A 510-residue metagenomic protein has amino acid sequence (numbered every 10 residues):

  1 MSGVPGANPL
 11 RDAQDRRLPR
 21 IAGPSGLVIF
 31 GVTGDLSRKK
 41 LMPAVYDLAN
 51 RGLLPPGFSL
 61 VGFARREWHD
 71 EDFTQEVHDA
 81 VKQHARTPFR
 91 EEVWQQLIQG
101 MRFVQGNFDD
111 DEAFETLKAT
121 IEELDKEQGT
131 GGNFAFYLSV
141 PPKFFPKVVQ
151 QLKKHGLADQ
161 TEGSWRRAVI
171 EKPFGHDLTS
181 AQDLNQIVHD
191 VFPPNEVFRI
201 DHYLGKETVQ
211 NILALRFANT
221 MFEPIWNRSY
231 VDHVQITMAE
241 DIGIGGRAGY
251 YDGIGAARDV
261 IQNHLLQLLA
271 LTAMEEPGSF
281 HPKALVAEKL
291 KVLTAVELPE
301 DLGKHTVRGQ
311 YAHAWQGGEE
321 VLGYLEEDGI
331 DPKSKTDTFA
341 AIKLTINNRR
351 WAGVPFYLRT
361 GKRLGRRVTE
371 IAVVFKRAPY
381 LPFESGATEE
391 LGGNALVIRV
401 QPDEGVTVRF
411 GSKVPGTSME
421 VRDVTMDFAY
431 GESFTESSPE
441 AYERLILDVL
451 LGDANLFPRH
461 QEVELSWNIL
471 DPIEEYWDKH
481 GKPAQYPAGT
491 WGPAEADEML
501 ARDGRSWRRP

Functional and structural regions predicted by a protein language model:
M1-I170, F174-P510: Secretory/organelle targeting and membrane-embedding segments
